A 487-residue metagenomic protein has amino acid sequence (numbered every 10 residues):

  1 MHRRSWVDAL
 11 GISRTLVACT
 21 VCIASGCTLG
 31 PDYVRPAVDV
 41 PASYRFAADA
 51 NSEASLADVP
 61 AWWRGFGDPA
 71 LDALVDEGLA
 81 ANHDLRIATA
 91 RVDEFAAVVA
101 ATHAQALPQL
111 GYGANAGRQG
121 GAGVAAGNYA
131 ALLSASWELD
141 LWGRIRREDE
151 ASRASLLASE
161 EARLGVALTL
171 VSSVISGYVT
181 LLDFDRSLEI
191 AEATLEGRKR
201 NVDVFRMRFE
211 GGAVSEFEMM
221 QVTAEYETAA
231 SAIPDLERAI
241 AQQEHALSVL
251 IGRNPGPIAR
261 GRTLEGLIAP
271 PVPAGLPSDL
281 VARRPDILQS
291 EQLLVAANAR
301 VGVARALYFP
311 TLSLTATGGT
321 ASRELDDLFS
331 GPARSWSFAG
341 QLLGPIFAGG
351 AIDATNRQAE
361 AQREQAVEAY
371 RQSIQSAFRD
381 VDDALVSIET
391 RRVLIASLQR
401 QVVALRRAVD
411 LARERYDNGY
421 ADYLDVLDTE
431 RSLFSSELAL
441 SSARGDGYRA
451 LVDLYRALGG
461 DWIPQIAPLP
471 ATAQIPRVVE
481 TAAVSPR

Functional and structural regions predicted by a protein language model:
H2, L10-C19, I23-A80, Y129 (+6 more regions): Terminal intrinsically disordered/low-complexity segments used for targeting and assembly
L29-P36, P60-A61, G67-E77, R86-T89 (+6 more regions): Small/polar-residue-enriched beta-strand and adjacent coil segments characteristic of outer-membrane beta-barrel
A97, A104, E161, L168 (+19 more regions): Regular, well-ordered alpha-helical segments
I145, A154, E161-P277, S387 (+4 more regions): Periplasmic alpha-helical coiled-coil/stalk elements that build and connect Gram-negative outer-membrane
F209-A213, Y416-Y420, A457-D461: A short glycine-centered flexible hinge/capping loop motif at secondary-structure junctions
G212-S215, A377, A384, G419-Y423: Alpha-helical heptad-repeat coiled-coil segments that mediate oligomerization/polymerization in large
L314, L342, A359, A366 (+10 more regions): Hydrophobic, well-ordered secondary-structure elements that form the walls of internal hydrophobic environments
